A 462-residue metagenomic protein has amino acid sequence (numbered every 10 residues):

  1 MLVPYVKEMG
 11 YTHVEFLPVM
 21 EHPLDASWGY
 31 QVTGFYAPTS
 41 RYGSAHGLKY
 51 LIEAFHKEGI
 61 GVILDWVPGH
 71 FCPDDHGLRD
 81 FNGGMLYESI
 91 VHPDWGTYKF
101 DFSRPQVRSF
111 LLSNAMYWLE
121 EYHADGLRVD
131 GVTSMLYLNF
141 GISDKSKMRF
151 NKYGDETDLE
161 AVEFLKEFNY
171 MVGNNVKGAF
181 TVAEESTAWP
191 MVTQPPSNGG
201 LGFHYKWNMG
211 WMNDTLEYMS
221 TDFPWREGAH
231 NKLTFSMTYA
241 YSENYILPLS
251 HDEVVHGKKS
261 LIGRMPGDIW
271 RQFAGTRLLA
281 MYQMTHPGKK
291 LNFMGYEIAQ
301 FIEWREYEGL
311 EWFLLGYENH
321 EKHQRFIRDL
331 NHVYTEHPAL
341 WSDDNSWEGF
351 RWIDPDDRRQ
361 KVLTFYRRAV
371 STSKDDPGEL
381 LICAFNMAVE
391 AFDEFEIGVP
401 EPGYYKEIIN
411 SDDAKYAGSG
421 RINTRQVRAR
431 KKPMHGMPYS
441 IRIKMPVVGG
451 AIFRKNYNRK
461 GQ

Functional and structural regions predicted by a protein language model:
M1-E156, V427: Substrate-binding/active-site clefts of carbohydrate-active enzymes
M1-S40, G47, E53, K57 (+4 more regions): N-terminal structural segment of carbohydrate-active enzymes
L2, G47, L51, V107 (+6 more regions): Alpha-helical packing segments of well-folded alpha/beta enzyme cores
M20, T39, P68, T133 (+4 more regions): Short, flexible loop/turn elements at secondary-structure junctions
A26, Y30-T33, W304-L314: Active-site His/acidic residue clusters
S44, V107-R108, A161, Q272-F273 (+1 more regions): A conditional alpha-helix N-cap/helix-loop micro-motif detector
H123-D125, F140-Y307, K322, T335-I397 (+2 more regions): Conserved alpha/beta catalytic core and glycan-binding cleft of carbohydrate-active enzymes
F313, Y317-N319, N331-W341, D356 (+2 more regions): Beta-rich accessory regions
